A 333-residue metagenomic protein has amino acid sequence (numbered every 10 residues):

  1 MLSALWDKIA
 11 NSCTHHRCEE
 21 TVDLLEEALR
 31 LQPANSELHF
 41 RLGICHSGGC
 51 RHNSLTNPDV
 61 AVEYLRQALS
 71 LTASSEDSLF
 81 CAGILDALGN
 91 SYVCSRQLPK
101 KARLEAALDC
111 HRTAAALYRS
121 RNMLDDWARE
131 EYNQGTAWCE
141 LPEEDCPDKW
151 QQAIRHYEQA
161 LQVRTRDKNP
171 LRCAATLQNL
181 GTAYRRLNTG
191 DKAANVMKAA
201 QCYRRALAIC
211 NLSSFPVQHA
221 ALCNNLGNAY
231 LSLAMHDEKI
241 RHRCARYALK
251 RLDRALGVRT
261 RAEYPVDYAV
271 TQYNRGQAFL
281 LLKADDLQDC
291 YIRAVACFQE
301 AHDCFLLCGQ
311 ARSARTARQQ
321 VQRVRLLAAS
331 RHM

Functional and structural regions predicted by a protein language model:
M1-L5: Generic helix N-cap/helix-start motif at coil->alpha-helix transitions
W6-T14, E37-R51, L79-R96, D125-E140 (+4 more regions): Conserved alpha-helical positions within TPR/SEL1-like repeat arrays
K8-E19, S47-V60, V93-A106, C139-Q152 (+4 more regions): Short coil/turn connectors between adjacent alpha-helices in alpha-solenoid helical repeat scaffolds
E26-N35, L69-C81, A114-W127, L161-C173 (+3 more regions): Flexible helix-coil transition and linker loops at the boundaries of alpha-helical arrays
P58-E63, G83-L85, A102-D109, R129 (+8 more regions): Short, charged, amphipathic alpha-helical segments
Q277, I292-M333: C-terminal non-catalytic interaction modules
